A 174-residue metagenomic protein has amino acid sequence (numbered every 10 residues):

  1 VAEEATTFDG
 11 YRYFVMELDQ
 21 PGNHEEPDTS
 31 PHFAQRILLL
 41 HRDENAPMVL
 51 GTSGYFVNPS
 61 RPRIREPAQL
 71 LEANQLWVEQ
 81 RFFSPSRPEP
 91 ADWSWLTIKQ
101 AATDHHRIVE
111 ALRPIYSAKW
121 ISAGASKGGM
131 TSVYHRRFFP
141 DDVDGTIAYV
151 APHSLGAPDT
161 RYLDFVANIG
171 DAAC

Functional and structural regions predicted by a protein language model:
V1-N74: Catalytic-loop region of hydrolases
N45-P47, L71-Q75, S117-K119, D141-D144: Loop/turn elements at helix/coil->beta-strand transitions in domains of secreted/extracellular proteins
F56, R81-S84, H153: Alpha/beta-hydrolase active-site loop signature
A68-R87: Conserved alpha/beta-hydrolase
S94-I115: Alpha/beta-hydrolase active-site loop
Y116-S126: Alpha/beta-hydrolase fold nucleophile elbow
G124-Y134: Glycine-rich nucleophile elbow surrounding the catalytic serine of serine-hydrolase chemistry
D142-C174: A catalytic-pocket lid/entrance helix-loop region that shapes and gates access to the active site across common
